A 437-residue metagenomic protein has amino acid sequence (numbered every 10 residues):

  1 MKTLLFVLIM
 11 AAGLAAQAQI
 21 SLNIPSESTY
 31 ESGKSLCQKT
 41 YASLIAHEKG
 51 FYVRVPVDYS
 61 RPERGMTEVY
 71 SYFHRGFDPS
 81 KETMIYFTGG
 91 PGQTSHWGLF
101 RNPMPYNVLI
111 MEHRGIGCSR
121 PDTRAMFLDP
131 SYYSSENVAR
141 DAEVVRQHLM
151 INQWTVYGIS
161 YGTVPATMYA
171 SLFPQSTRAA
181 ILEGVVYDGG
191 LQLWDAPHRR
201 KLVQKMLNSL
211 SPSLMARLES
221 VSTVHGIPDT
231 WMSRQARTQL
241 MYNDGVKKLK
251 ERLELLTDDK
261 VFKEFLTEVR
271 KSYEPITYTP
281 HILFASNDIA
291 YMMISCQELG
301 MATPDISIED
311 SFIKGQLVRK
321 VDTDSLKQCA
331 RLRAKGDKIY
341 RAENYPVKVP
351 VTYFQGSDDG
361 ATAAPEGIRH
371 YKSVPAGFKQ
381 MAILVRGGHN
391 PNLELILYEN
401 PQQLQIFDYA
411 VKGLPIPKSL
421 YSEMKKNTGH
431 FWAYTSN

Functional and structural regions predicted by a protein language model:
Q19-I110, K412-N437: Catalytic-loop region of hydrolases
Q93-H96, G115-S131, N392: Glycine-rich "HGGG/HGxG" loop immediately N-terminal to the catalytic nucleophile of the alpha/beta-hydrolase
E136-W154: Conserved acidic catalytic loop of the alpha/beta-hydrolase fold
A170, Q175-S220: A catalytic-pocket lid/entrance helix-loop region that shapes and gates access to the active site across common
M215-Y345: Alpha/beta-hydrolase fold active-site neighborhood
V347, Y353-Q355: Short beta-strand/loop motif that positions the catalytic acidic residue of the alpha/beta-hydrolase fold
G360-E366: Conserved alpha/beta-hydrolase "acid-adjacent" motif
Q380-N437: Catalytic active-site module of serine/aspartate enzymes centered on a nucleophile-bearing elbow/loop
